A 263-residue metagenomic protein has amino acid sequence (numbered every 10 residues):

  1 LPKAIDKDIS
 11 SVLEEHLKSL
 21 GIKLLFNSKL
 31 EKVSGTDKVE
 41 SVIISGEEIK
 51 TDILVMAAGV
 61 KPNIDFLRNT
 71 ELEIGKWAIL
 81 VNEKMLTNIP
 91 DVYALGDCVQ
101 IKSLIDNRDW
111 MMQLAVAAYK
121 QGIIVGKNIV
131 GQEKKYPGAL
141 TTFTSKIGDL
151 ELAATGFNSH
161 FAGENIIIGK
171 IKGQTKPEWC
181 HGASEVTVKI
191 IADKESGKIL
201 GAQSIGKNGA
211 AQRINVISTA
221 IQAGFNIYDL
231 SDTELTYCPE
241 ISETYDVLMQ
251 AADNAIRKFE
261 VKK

Functional and structural regions predicted by a protein language model:
L1-K32, A117, Y136-F157: Rossmann-like dinucleotide-binding cores of NAD(P)H-dependent redox enzymes
K18, I22-K23, L72, K127-K135 (+3 more regions): Generic secondary-structure signature for well-ordered alpha-helical cores
K23-L25, Y93, I167-G169: General small-molecule cofactor/ligand-binding pocket signal
D37, S41, E48-K127, A220: FAD-site-proximal beta/loop scaffold in flavoenzymes
V42, E47-W77, A153-D232: C-terminal catalytic lobe of FAD-dependent flavoproteins
I101-N208, E243, V247, D253-K263: Mid-to-C-terminal Rossmann-like scaffold of FAD/NAD(P)H-dependent oxidoreductases
I129-V130, V216-I256: Short, gly/Ser/Thr-rich active-site loops of penicillin-recognizing serine hydrolases
